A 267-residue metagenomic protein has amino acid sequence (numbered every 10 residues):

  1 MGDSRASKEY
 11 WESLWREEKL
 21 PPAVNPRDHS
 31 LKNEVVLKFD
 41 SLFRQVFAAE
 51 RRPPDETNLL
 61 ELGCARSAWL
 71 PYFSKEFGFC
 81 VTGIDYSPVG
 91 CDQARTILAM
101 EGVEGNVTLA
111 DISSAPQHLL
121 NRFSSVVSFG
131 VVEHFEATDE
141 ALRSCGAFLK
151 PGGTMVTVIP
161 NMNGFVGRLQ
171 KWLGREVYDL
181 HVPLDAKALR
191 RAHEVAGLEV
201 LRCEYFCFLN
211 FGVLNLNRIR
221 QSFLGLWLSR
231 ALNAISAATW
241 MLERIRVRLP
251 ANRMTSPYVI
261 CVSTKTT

Functional and structural regions predicted by a protein language model:
M1-N121, S125, F129, L142 (+1 more regions): Conserved N-terminal segment of class I S-adenosyl-L-methionine
S74, E136, K150: Short conserved AdoMet
G130-H134: A short His-aromatic
D139-P151: A short glycine-rich, Lys/Arg-flanked "PGG" loop and its adjoining helix->strand segment in the class I
V158-L180: Short, glycine-/aromatic-enriched active-site segment of Class I SAM-dependent methyltransferases
Q170, R202-T267: A C-terminal cap/extension of S-adenosyl-L-methionine-dependent methyltransferases that defines the acceptor-substrate
H181-G197: Short alpha-helix
